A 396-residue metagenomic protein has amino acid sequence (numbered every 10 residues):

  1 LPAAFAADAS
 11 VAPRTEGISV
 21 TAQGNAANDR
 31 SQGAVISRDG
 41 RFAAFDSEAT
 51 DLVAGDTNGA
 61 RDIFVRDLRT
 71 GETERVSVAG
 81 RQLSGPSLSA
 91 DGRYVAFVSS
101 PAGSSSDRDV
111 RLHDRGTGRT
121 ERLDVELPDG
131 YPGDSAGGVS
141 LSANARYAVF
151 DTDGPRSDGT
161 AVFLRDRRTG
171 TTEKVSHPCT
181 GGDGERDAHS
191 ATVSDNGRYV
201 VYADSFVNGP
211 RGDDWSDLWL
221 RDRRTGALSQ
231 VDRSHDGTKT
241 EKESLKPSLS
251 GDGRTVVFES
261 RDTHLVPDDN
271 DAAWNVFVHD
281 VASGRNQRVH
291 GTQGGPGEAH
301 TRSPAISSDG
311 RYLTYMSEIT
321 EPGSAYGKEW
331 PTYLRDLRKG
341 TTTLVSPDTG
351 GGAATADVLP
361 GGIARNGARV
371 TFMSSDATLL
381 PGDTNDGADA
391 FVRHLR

Functional and structural regions predicted by a protein language model:
L1-P2: Bacterial N-terminal signal peptides
F5-R396: Conserved "turn/edge" positions that cap or connect secondary-structure elements within repeat/scaffolded domains
